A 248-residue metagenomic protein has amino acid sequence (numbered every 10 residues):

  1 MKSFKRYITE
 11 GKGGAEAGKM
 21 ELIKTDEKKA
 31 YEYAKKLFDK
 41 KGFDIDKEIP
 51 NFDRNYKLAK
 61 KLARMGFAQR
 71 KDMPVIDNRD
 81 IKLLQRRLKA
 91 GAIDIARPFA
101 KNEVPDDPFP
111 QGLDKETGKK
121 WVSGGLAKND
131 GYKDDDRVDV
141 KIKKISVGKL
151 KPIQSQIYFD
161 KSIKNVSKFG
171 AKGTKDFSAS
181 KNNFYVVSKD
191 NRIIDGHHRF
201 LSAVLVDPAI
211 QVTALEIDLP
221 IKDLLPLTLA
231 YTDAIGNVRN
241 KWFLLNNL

Functional and structural regions predicted by a protein language model:
K2, T9, E16, E32 (+1 more regions): Short, low-complexity interaction segments enriched in Ser/Thr/Pro/Gly
K2-R6, E10, A90, K241 (+1 more regions): Proteolytic processing junctions in secreted/extracellular precursors, especially proprotein convertase/trypsin-like
K2-S3, G18-K24, Q69, D94 (+3 more regions): Short, solvent-exposed coil/turn linker segments
G13-T25, K29-A30, L37, K181-L248: Basic- and aromatic-enriched surface patches that contact anionic nucleotides/nucleic acids
Y31-K41, F52, K57-M65, K71-R86 (+4 more regions): Short alpha-helix boundary/capping and kink motifs at helix termini
